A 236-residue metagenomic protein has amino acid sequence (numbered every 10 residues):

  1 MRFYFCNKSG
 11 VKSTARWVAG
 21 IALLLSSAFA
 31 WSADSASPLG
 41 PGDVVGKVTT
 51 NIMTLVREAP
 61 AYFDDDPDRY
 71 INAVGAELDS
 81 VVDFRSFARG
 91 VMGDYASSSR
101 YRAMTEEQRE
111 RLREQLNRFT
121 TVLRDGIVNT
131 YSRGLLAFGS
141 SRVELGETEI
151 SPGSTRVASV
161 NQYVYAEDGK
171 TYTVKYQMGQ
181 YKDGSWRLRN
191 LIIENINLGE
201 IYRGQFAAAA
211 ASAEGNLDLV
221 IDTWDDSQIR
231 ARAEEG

Functional and structural regions predicted by a protein language model:
F3-A19: Bacterial N-terminal signal peptides that target proteins for export
S27-S32: N-terminal signal peptide c-region/cleavage motif recognized by signal peptidases
A33-S37: Conserved, well-structured beta-alpha core segment at the onset of a catalytic domain
P38-Y131: Early exported N-terminus immediately downstream of N-terminal targeting peptides
E110-Y172, W224-G236: Surface-exposed, charged secondary-structure patches
A158-Y163, E167-I192, N197-I201, Q205: Surface-exposed interaction patches
D168, N190-G236: Low-complexity, intrinsically disordered terminal/linker segments enriched in charged and Gly/Pro repeats
